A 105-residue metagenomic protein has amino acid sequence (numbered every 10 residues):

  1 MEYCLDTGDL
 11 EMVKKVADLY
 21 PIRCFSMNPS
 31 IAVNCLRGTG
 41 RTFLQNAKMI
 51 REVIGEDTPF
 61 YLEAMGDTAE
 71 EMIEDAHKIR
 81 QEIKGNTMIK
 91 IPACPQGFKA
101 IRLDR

Functional and structural regions predicted by a protein language model:
C4, D9-K14, L19-I22, M27-R105: Active-site beta->alpha loop and helix N-cap motifs at the rims of alpha/beta catalytic domains
